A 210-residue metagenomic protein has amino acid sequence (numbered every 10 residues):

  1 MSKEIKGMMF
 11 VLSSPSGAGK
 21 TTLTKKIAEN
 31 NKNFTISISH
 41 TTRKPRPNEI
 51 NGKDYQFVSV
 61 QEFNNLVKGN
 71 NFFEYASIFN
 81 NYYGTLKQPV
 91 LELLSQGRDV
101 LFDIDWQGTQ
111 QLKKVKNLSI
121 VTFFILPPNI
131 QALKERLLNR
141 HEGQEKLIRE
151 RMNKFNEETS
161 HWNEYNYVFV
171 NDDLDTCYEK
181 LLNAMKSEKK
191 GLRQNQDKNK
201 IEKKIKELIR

Functional and structural regions predicted by a protein language model:
M1-M9, K32: Extreme N-terminal, non-catalytic leader segments that precede Walker-type/kinase nucleotide-binding cores
S13-P15: P-loop (Walker A) phosphate-binding loop of NTP-binding proteins
A18: ATP-binding Walker
T21: Walker A/P-loop
A28-I38: Post-Walker A helix-loop "phosphate-sensing" segment adjacent to the P-loop in P-loop NTPases
T41-V100, W106-Q110: ATP-dependent small-molecule kinase phosphotransfer cores that center on conserved nucleotide phosphate-binding segments
R43-N48, L94-D99, I104-W106, Q110-Y167 (+2 more regions): A glycine- and Lys/Arg-enriched "phosphate-lid" helix/loop adjacent to the NTP-binding pocket of small-molecule kinases
N163-C177: Phosphate-binding beta-loop-alpha motif at adenosine-nucleotide cofactor sites
